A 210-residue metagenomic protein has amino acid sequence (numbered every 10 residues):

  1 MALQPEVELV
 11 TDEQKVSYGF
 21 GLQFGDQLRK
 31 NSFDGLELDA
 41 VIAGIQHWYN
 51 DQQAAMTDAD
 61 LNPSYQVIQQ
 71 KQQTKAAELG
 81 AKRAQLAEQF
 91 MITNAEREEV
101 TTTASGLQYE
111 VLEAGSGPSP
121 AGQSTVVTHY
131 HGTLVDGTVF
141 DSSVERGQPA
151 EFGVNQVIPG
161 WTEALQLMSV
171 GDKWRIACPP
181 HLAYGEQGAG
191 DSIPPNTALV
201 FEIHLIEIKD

Functional and structural regions predicted by a protein language model:
M1-D210: Cross-family detector of peptidyl-prolyl cis-trans isomerase
